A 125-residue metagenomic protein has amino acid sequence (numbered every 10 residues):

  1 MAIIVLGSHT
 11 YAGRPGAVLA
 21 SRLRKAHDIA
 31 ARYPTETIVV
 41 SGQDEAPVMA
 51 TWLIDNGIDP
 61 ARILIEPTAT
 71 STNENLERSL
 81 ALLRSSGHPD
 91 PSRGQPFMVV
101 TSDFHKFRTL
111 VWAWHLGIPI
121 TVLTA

Functional and structural regions predicted by a protein language model:
M1-A125: A structural signal for short, hydrophobic/glycine-enriched beta-strand patches
